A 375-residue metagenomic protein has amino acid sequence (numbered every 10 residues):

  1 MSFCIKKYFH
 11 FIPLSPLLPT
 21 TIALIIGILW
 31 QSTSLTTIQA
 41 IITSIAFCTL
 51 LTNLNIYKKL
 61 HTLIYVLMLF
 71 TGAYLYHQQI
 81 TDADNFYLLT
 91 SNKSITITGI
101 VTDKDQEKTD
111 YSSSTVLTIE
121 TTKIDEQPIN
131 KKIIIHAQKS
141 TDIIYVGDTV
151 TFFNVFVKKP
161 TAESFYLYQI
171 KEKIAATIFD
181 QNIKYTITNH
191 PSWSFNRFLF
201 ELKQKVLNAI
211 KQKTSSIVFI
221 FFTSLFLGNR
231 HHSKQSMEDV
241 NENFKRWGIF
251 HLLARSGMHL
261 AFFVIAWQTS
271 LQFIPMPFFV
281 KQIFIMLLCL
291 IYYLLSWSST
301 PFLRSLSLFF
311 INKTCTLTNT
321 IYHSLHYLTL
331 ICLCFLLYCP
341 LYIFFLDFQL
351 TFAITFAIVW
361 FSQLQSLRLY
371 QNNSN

Functional and structural regions predicted by a protein language model:
M1-N85, R304: N-terminal leader/targeting segments
S2-F9, Y65, L69-H251: Membrane-interface helix/helix-cap signal primarily in integral membrane proteins
P19, L60-H61, I178, M237-N375: Hydrophobic alpha-helical transmembrane segments in multi-pass membrane proteins
G27, G99, N154-V155, L225 (+3 more regions): Divalent metal-coordination and catalytic microenvironments
W30, T49-L54, I210-K211, L271 (+1 more regions): Alpha-helix C-terminal capping segments
I38, D110, F219, F279-V280 (+1 more regions): Secondary-structure boundary/capping residues
T43-T49, S113-V116, I285, L328: Short N-terminal signal/transit or membrane-insertion segments and the immediately adjacent low-complexity/disordered
